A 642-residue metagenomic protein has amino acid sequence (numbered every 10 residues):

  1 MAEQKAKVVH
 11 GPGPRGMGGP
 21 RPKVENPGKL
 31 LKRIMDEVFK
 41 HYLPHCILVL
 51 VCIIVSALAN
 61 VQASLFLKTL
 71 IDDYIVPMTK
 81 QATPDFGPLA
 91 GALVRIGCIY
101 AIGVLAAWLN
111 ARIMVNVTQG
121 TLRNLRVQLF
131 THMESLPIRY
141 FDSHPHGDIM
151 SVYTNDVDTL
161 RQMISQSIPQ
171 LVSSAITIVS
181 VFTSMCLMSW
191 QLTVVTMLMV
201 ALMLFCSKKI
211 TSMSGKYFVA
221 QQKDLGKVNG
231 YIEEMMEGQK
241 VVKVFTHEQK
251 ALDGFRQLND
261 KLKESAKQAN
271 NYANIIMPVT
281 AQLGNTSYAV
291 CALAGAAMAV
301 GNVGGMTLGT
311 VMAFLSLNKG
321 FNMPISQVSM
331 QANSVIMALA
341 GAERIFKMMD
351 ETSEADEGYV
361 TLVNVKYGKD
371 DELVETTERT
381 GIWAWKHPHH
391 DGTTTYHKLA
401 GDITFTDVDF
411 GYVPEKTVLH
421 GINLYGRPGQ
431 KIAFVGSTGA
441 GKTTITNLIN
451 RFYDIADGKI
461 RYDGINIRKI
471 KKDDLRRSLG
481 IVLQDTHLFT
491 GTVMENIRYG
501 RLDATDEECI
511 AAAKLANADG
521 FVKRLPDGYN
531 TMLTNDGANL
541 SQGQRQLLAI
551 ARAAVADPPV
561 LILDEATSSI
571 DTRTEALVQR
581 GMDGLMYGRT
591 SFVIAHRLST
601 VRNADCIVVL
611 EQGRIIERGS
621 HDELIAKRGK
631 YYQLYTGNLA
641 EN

Functional and structural regions predicted by a protein language model:
M1-N60, I75-I96, N110-M114, T118 (+9 more regions): Membrane-integrated ABC transporters
G13-P22, Q119, V127-S151, N155-V157 (+5 more regions): Short intracellular "coupling" helices and adjacent cytoplasmic loop segments at the cytosolic face of multi-pass
P20-G28, V51-C52, A59-I75, I99-H146 (+11 more regions): Juxtamembrane helix-loop junctions of ABC transporter transmembrane domains
K32, V51, A106, N110 (+5 more regions): Hydrophobic alpha-helical transmembrane segments of ABC transporter permease domains
K40-L43, I138-R139, N155-I164, I168 (+6 more regions): An intracellular "coupling" helix at the cytosolic face of ABC transporter transmembrane type-1 domains
H41, H45-L58, Q166-A220, L293-M306: Transmembrane helices of ABC transporter permease
P77, S184-L198, Q268-E343, M348-T352 (+1 more regions): Helix-loop-helix
A82-T83, V365-N642: ABC-type nucleotide-binding domain
